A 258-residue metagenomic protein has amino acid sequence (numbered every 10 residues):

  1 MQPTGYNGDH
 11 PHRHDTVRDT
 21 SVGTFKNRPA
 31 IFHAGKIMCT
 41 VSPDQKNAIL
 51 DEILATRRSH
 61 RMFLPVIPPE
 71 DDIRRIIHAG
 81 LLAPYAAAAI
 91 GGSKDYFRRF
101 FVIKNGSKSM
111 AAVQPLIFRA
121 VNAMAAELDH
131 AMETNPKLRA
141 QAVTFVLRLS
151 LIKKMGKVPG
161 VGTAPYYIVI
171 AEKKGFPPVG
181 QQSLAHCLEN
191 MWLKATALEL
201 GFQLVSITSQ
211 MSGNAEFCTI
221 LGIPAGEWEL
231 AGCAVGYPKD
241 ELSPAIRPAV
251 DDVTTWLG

Functional and structural regions predicted by a protein language model:
Q2, Y6, H10-H14: Low-complexity, intrinsically disordered or signal/transmembrane-proximal segments
H12-R13, S21-V161, G258: N-terminal amphipathic, basic helical "cap/leader" segment at the start of enzyme domains
M62-F63, F176-G180, L242: A generic structural signal for short coil/turn motifs at secondary-structure boundaries
G80, Y166-I168, E172-T219: Small-aliphatic-rich amphipathic alpha-helix that forms the alpha element of a beta-alpha
G92-D95, P159-G162, L221-G226, R247: Solvent-exposed alpha-helices and their adjacent loops that cap or buttress functional pockets in soluble metabolic
Y167-V169, L230-A234, T255: Conserved hydrophobic/aromatic beta-strand scaffold that supports enzyme active sites
L221-P244: A glycine-rich helix N-cap at a beta->alpha junction
P244-G258: Phosphate/diphosphate-binding glycine-rich loops and adjacent basic-rich segments that engage nucleotide
